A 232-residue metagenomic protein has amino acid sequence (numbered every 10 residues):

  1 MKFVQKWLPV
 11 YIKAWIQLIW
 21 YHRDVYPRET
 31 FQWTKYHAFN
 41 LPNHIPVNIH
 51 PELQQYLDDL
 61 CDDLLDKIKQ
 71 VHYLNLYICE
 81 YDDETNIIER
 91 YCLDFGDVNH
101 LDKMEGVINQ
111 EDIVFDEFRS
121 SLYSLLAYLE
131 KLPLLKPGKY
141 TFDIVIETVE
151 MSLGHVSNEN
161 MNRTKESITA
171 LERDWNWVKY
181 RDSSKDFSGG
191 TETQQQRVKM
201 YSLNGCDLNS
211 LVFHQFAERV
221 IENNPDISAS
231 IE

Functional and structural regions predicted by a protein language model:
M1-N48, E52-E232: Long protein-protein interaction modules used by eukaryotic assembly/scaffold proteins
